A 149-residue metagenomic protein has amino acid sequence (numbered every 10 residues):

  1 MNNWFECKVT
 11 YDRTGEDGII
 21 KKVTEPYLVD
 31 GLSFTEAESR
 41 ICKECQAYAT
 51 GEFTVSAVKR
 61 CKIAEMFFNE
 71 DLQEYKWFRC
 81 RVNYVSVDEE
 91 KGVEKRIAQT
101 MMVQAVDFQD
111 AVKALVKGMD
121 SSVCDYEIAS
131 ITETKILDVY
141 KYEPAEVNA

Functional and structural regions predicted by a protein language model:
M1-F5, I19-I20, K43, A47-D88 (+1 more regions): Intrinsic disorder/low-complexity detector
M1-S39, Y84: The feature marks the first
D12-D30, A47-T50, V93-M101, S121-V123 (+1 more regions): A cross-kingdom feature marking solvent-exposed beta-strand/loop segments within repeated, beta-rich binding/scaffold
D12-T14, L32-F34, I63, V85-V87 (+2 more regions): Generic structural motif
T35-R40, Q109-K113: Short amphipathic alpha-helices within nucleic acid-binding modules
K59-V123: Short, solvent-exposed interaction modules
